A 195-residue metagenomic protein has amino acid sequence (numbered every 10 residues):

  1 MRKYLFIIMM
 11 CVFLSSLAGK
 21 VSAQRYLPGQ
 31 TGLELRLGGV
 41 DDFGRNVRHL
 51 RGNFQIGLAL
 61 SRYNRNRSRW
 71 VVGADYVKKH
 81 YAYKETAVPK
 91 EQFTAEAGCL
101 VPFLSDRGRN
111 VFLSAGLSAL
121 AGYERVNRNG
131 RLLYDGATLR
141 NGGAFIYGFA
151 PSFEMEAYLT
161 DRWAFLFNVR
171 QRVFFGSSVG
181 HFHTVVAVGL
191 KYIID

Functional and structural regions predicted by a protein language model:
K3, G19, R25-G29, N66-S68 (+2 more regions): Short coil turns and loop connectors of transmembrane beta-barrels in diderm outer membranes and organellar homologs
I7-S16: Bacterial N-terminal signal peptides
V21-W70, K191-D195: Short glycine/proline- and aromatic-enriched beta-strand/turn motifs that initiate or cap beta-hairpins
G29-T31, R48-I56, P89-A95, V111 (+2 more regions): Residues that define the transmembrane beta-barrel architecture of outer-membrane proteins
E34-V40, A74-Y81, R128-D135, A164-R170: Flexible, solvent-exposed coil segments and beta strand-coil junctions, predominantly the extracellular/periplasmic
F43-N46, Y81-V88, D135-N141, V173-S177: Extracellular loop and loop/strand-boundary signature of outer-membrane beta-barrel proteins
A59-L133, Y192-D195: Gram-negative (and chloroplast) outer-membrane scaffold detector with strong preference for beta-barrel transmembrane
K79-H80, F149, E154-D195: Predominantly the C-terminal beta-signal and adjacent terminal strand-loop region of outer-membrane beta-barrel
